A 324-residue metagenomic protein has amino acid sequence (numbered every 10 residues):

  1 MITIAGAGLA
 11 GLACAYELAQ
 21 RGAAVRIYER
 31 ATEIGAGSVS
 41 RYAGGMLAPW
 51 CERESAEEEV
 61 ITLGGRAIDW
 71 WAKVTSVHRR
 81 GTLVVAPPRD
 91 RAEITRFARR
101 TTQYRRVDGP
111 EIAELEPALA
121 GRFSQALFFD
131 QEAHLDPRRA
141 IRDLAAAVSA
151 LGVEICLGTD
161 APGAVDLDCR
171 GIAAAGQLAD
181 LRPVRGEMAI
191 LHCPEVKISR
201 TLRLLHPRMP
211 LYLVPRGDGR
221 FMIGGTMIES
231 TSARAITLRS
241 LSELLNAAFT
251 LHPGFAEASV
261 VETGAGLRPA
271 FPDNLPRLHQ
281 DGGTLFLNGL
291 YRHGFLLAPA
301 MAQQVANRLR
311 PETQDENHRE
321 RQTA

Functional and structural regions predicted by a protein language model:
I2-R26: N-terminal Rossmann-like FAD-binding beta1-loop-alpha1 element of flavoenzymes
T3-A5, Y28, P162-I172, A302: Short hydrophobic core segments
Y16-E17, L47, S76-H78, I172-G282: Active-site substrate-recognition segment that forms the wall of the catalytic cavity or substrate channel
Q20-V39: Glycine-rich FAD pyrophosphate-binding loop
G44-L115: Dinucleotide-binding Rossmann-like beta1-alpha1 core, especially the glycine-rich loop that anchors the ADP
S55-G65, V85-A92, L127-D143, A235-R239 (+1 more regions): Short beta-strand to alpha-helix junction loop
L127-A161, C169: Helical element adjacent to the flavin cofactor pocket in flavoenzyme catalytic cores
A258-A324: C-terminal catalytic lobe of FAD-dependent flavoproteins
